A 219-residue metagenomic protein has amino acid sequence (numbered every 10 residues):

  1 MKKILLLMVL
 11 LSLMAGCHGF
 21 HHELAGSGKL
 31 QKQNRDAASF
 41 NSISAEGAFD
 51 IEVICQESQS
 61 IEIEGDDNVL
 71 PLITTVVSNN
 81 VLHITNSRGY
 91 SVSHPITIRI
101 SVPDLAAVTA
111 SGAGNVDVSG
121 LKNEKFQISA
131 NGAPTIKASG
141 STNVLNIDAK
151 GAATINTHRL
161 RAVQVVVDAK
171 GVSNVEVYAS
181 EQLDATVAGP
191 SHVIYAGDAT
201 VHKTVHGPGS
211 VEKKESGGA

Functional and structural regions predicted by a protein language model:
I4-L7, C17-L70, V81-R99, E212-A219: Short acidic/polar N-terminal linker immediately downstream of export determinants
Q33-N34, F40-V53, Y90-A219: Extended, compositionally simple hydrophobic/Ser/Thr-rich segments that build repetitive fibrous architectures
S78: Residues that flank catalytic or metal-binding motifs in active/ligand-binding sites
